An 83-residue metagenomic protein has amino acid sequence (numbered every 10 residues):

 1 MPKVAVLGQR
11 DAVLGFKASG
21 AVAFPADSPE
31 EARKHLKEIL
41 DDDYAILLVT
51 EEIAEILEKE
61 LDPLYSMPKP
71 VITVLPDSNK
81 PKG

Functional and structural regions predicted by a protein language model:
M1-R33: N-terminal first-folded block
G8, A12-K17, K37-D42, P63-P70: Non-catalytic interaction/Regulatory regions outside core domains
V13, A54-I56: Glycine-rich nucleotide phosphate-binding loop and flanking beta-alpha elements of Rossmann-like dinucleotide-binding
S28, T50-E52, P76: Short secondary-structure boundary segments
R33-K37, P81-G83: Short, charged, surface-exposed secondary-structure boundary motifs
A45-V49: Periplasmic-binding protein-like
E58-G83: C-terminal structural segments of small proteins and small subunits
